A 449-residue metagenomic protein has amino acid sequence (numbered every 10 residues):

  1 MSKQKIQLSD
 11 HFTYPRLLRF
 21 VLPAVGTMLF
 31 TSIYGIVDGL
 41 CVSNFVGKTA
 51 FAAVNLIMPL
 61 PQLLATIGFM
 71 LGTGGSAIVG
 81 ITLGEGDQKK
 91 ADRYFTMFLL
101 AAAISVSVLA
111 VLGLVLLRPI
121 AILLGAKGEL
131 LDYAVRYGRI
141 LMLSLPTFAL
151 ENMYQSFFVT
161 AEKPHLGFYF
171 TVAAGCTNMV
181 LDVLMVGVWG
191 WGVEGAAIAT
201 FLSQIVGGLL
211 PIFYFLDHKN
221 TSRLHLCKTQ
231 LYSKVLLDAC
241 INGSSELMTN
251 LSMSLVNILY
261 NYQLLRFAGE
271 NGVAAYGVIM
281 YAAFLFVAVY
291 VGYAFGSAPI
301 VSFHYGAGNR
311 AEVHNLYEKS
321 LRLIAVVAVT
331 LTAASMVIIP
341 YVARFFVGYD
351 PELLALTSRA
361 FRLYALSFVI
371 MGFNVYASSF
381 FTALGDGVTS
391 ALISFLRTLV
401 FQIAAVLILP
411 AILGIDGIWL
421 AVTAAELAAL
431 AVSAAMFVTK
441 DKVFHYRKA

Functional and structural regions predicted by a protein language model:
M1-V21, V79-P146, V188-G243, V301-S367 (+1 more regions): Short alpha-helical transmembrane segments in multi-pass integral membrane proteins
S9-V46, P59-G74, I78, A103-A110 (+4 more regions): N-terminal transmembrane alpha-helices
R19-D38, I140, A174, S203-G207 (+4 more regions): Transmembrane helical elements of multi-pass membrane transporters/channels
A24, M28, L40, N44 (+16 more regions): Transmembrane alpha-helix boundary and packing residues in multipass membrane permease domains and related
I33-A52, A121-G128, L184-W191, L251-L285 (+3 more regions): Helix-terminus/linker motif at the lipid-water interface of multi-pass membrane proteins
F51-V111, F148-G167, A275-I339, M371-I393: Small-residue-rich hydrophobic transmembrane alpha-helices
L63-T66, A110, N178-V183, G208-I212 (+4 more regions): Hydrophobic transmembrane alpha-helices of multi-pass small-molecule transporters
I140-V159, G167-N178, A196-L209, V291-A294 (+4 more regions): Short runs within selected transmembrane alpha-helices of multi-pass transporters and secretion channels
